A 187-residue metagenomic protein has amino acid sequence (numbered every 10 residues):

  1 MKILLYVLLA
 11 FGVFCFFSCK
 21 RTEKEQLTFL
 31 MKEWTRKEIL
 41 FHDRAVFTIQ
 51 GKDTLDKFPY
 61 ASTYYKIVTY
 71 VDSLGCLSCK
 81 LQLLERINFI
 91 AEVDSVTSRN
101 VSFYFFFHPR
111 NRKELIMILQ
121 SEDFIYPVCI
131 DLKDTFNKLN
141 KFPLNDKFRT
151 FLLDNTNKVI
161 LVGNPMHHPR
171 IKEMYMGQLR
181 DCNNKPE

Functional and structural regions predicted by a protein language model:
M1-L5: Positively charged n-region of N-terminal signal peptides that target proteins for export
Y6-C15: Bacterial N-terminal signal peptides
C19-E23: Bacterial signal peptide processing site
T28-T48: Post-signal peptide N-terminal segment of mature Sec-exported envelope proteins
T54-F89: Short active-site neighborhood of thiol/selenol oxidoreductases, capturing the structured segment around
G75, K80-S121, F136-K138: Structural microenvironment flanking redox-active thiols in thiol-disulfide oxidoreductases
I116-F148: Short, internal strand/loop/helix patches that form the active-site neighborhood or redox-interaction surface
K147, L152-E187: Thiol-/selenol-based redox modules, centered on thioredoxin-like and closely related oxidoreductase domains
